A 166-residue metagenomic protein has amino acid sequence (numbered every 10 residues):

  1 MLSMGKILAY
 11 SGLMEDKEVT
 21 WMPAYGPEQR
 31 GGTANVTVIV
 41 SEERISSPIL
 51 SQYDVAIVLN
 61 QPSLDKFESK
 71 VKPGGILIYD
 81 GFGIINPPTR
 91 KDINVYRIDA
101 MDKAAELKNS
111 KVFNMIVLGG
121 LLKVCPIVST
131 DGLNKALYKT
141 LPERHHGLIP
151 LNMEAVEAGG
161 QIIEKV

Functional and structural regions predicted by a protein language model:
M1-V166: Active-site cofactor/cluster-binding pocket
